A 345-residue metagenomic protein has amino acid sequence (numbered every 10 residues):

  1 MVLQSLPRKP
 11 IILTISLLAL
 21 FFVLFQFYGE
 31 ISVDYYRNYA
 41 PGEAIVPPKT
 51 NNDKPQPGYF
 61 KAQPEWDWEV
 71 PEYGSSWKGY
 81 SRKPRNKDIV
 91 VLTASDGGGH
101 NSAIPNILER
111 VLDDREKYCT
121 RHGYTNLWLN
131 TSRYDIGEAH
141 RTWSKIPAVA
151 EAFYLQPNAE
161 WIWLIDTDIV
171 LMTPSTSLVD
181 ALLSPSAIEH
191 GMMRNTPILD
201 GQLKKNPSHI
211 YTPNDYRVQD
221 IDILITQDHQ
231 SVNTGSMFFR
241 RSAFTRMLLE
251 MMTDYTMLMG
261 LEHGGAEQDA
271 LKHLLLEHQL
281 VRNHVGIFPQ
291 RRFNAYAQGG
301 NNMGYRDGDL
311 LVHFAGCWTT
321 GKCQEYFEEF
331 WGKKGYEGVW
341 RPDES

Functional and structural regions predicted by a protein language model:
S5-N158: N-terminal anchoring/stem segment of glycosyltransferases
E69-E72, R82-N86, Q156, D215-V218 (+2 more regions): Extracellular/periplasmic catalytic domains that process cell-envelope and extracellular macromolecules
K87-I89, H122-T125, N158-W161, T167-D168 (+2 more regions): Loop/turn elements at helix/coil->beta-strand transitions in domains of secreted/extracellular proteins
D96-G99, T131-Y134, D168-V170, Q230-S231 (+2 more regions): Conserved beta-strand elements of beta-rich interaction domains across eukaryotes, especially beta-propellers
A103-E109, T131, T176-L178, M237-F238 (+2 more regions): Short coil/turn segments at secondary-structure boundaries
L129-T131, T226, Q290: Conserved beta-strand termini and adjacent loop/short-helix elements that scaffold enzyme active sites in alpha/beta
R141-I225, S231, S236-R241, T245-R246: GT-A fold catalytic core of metal-dependent nucleotide-sugar glycosyltransferases, centered on the diacidic
P147, D228-G335, V339-S345: Catalytic core and acceptor-binding pocket of nucleotide-sugar-dependent glycosyltransferases
